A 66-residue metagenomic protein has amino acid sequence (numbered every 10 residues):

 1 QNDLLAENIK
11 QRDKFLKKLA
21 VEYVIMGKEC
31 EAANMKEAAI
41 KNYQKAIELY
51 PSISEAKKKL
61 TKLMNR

Functional and structural regions predicted by a protein language model:
K14, I47-E48, N65: Conserved structural position within tetratricopeptide repeats
